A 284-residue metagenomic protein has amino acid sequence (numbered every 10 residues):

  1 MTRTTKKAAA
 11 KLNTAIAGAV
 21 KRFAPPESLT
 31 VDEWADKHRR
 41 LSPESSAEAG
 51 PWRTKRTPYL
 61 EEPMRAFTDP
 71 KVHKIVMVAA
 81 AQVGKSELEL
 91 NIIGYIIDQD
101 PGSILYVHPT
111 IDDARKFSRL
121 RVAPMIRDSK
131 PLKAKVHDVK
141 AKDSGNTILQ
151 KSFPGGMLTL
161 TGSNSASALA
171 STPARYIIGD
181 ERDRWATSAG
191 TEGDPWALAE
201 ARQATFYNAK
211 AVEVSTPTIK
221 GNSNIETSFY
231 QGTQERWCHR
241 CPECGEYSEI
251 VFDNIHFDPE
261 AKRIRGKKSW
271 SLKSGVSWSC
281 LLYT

Functional and structural regions predicted by a protein language model:
M1-L282: Phosphate/NTP-binding elements of NTP-utilizing enzymes
